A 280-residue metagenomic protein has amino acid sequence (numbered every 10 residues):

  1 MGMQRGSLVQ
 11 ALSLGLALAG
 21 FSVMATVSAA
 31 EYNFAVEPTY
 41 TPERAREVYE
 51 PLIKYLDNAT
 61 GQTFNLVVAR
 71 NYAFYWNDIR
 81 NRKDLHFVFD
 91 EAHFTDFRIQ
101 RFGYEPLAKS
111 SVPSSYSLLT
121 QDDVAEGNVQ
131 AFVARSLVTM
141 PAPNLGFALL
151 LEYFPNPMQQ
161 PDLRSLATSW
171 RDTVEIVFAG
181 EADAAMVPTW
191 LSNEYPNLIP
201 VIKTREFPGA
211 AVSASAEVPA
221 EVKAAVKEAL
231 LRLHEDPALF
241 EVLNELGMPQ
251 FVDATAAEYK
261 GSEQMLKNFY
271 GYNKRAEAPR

Functional and structural regions predicted by a protein language model:
G2-L14: Bacterial N-terminal signal peptides that target proteins for export
A11-V23: Bacterial N-terminal signal peptides
V23-A29: Sec/Tat signal peptide C-region and signal peptidase I cleavage site
A29-H93: Extracytoplasmic small-molecule ligand-binding "clamshell" domains of the periplasmic binding protein/Venus flytrap
A30-T39, A45, V112-T120, W190-F240 (+1 more regions): Periplasmic-binding protein-like
F34, P38-Y55, S114-E175, A179 (+1 more regions): Bilobed "Venus flytrap"/periplasmic-binding protein-like clamshell domains and structurally analogous long
A69, A73-A131: Acidic, polar ligand-binding/catalytic clefts
F89-R101, V174-E206: A ligand-binding cleft/hinge motif common to bilobed small-molecule-binding domains
